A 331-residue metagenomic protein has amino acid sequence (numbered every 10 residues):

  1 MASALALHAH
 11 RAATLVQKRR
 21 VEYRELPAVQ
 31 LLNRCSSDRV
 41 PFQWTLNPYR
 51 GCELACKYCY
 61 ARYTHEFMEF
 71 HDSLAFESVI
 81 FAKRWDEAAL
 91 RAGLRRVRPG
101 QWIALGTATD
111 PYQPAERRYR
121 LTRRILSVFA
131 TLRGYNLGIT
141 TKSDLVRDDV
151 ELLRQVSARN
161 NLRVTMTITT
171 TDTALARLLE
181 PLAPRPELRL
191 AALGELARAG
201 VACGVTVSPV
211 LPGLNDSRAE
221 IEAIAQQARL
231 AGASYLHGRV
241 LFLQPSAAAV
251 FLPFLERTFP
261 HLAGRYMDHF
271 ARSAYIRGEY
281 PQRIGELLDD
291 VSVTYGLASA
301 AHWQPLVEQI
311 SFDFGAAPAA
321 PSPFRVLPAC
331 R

Functional and structural regions predicted by a protein language model:
M1-P27, N33-R34, D216-R331: Auxiliary Fe-S-binding modules of radical SAM enzymes
T14-Y49, L54-T165, T169-R177, P186 (+1 more regions): Conserved Radical SAM active-site core
D110-Y112, V210-G213, A274-Y275: Short histidine/acidic/glycine/proline-rich micro-motifs that form metal- and phosphate-coordinating active-site loops
Y119, R123, A183-L190, R218-E222 (+2 more regions): Non-membrane alpha-helical structural segments and their capping/turn regions in soluble enzymes
A130, A158, A197, R229 (+1 more regions): Anion (oxyanion) recognition and catalysis
I139, T171-L175, E180-L182, E195-S217 (+1 more regions): Conserved strand-turn element in the central/C-terminal portion of the radical SAM core barrel that lines
D144-R147, L211-E222: Active-site glycine- and acidic-residue-rich loops that bind and position anionic ligands or nucleotide-like cofactors
